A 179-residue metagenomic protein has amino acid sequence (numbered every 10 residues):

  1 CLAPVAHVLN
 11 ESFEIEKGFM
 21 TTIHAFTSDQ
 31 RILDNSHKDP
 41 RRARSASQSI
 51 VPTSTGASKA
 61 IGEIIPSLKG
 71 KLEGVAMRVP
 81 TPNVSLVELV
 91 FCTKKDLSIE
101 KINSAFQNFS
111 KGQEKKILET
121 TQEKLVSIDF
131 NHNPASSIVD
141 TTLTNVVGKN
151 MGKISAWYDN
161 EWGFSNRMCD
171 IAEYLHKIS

Functional and structural regions predicted by a protein language model:
C1, S98, G163-F164: Secondary-structure boundary/capping motif
C1-F13: Alpha-helical support elements that line or immediately flank enzyme active sites and cofactor-binding pockets
H7, L33-S36, C169: Short, glycine/charged-enriched secondary-structure capping and boundary segments
V8-E11, A105-F109, D170-Y174: Short, solvent-exposed amphipathic alpha-helical segments in soluble enzyme and RNA/protein-processing domains
E14-K17, T22-S155: C-terminal substrate-binding/catalytic lobe of Rossmann-fold NAD(P)-dependent oxidoreductases
N103, V146-S179: C-terminal catalytic/substrate-binding lobe primarily of soluble NAD(P)-dependent oxidoreductases
